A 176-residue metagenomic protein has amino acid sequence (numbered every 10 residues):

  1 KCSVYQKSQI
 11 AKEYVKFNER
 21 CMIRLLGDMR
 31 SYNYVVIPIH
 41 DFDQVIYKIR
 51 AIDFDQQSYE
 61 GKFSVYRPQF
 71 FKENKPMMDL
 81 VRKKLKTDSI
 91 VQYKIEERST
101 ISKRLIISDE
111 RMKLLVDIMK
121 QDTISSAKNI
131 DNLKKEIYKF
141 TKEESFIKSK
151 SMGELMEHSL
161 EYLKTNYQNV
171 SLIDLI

Functional and structural regions predicted by a protein language model:
K1-S64: Conserved kinase catalytic-core segment
P38-I176: C-terminal catalytic region of ATP-dependent kinase domains
